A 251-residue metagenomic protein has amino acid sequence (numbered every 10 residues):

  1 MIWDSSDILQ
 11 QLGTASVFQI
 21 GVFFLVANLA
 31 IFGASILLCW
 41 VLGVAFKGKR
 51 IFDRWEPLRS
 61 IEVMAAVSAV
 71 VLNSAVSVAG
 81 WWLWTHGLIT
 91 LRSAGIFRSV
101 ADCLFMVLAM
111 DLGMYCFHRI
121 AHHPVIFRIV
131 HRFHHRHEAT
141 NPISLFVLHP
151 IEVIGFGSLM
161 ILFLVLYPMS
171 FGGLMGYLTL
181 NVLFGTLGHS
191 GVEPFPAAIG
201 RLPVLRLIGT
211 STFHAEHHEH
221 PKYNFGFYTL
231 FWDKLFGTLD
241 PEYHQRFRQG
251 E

Functional and structural regions predicted by a protein language model:
M1-C116, I120-H123, F127-R132, R136-L166 (+1 more regions): Non-catalytic, topology-defining segments of multipass membrane proteins
Y167-F231, L235: Functionally important transmembrane alpha-helices
